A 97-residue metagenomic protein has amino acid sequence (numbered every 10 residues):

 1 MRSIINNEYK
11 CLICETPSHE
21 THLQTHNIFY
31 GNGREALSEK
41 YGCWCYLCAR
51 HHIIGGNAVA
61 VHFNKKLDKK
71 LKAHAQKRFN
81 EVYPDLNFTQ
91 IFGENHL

Functional and structural regions predicted by a protein language model:
M1-Q24: Short cysteine-rich loop/turn motifs with clustered Cys
P17-H19, V59, P84: Short, solvent-exposed coil/turn linker segments
T21-Q24, C43-L47, A75: Amphipathic alpha-helical interface surfaces
L23-G31, C48-G55: Histidine-centered catalytic micro-motifs
F29-W44: Short linker/helix segments within small regulatory modules
W44-K69: Short Cys/His-centered divalent metal-binding micro-motifs
K72-L97: Short flanking/linker segments adjacent to small metal-binding domains or redox-active Cys/His motifs
